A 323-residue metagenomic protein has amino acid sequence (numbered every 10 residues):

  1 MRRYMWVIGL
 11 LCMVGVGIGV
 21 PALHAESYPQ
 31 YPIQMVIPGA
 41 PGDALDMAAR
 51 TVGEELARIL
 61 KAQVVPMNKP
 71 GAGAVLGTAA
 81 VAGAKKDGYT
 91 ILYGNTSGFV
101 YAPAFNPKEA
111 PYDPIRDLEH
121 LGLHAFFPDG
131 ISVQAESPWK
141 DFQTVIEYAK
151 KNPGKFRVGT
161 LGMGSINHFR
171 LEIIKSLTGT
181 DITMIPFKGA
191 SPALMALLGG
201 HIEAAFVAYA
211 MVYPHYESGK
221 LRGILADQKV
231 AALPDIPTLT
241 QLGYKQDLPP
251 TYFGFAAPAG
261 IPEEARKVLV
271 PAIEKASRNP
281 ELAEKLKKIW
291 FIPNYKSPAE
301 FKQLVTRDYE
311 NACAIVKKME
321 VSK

Functional and structural regions predicted by a protein language model:
M1-Y4: Positively charged n-region of N-terminal signal peptides that target proteins for export
V7-I18: Bacterial N-terminal signal peptides
H24-D117, K155, M163, L177-F206 (+3 more regions): N-terminal (or domain-start) structured segment
Q30-P32, S176-T180, E217, Q241 (+1 more regions): An extracytoplasmic/periplasmic, membrane-proximal ligand-sensing/linker region
A44-A48, V52, G77, S97 (+12 more regions): Stable alpha-helical elements in mature extracytoplasmic
L56, A80-Y89, A104-P192, L239 (+1 more regions): Hinge/capping helix and adjacent helix->loop/strand transition within the periplasmic-binding protein
T96-S97, F126, E136, M163 (+2 more regions): Solvent-exposed coil/turn segments that connect beta secondary-structure elements in extracytoplasmic/periplasmic
F126, V212-R278, R307-E310: C-terminal lobe and pocket-closing loops of periplasmic/extracytoplasmic Venus-flytrap solute-binding proteins
